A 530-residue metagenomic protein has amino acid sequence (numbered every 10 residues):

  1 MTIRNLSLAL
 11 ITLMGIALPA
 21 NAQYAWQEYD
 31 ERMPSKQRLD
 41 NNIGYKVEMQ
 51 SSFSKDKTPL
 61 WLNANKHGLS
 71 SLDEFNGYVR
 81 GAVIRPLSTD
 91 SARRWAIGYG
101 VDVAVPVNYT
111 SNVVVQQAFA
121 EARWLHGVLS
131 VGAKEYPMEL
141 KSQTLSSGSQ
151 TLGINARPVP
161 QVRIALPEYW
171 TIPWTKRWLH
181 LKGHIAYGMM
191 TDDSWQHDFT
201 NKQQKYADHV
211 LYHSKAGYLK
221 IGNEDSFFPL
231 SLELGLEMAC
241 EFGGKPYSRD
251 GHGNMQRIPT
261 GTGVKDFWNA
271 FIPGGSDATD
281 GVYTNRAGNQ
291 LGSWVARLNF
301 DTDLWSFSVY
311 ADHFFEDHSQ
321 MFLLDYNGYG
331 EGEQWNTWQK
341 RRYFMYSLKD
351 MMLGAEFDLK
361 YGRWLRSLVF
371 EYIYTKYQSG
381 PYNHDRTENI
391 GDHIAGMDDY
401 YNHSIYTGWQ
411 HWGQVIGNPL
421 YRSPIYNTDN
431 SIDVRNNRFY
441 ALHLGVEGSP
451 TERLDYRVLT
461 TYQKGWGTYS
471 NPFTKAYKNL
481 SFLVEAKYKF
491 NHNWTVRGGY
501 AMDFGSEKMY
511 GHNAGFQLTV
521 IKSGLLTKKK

Functional and structural regions predicted by a protein language model:
M1-W26, V520, T527-K530: Bacterial Sec-dependent N-terminal signal peptides
N5-L6, F228-A239, P246-K530: Exposed, low-structure sequence patches enriched in small/polar residues
Y24-V79, D90-V101, G183-Y187: Transmembrane beta-strand segments of Gram-negative outer membrane beta-barrel proteins
E28-I43, R85-I97, T110, R123-G127 (+7 more regions): Short loop/turn motifs that connect adjacent beta-strands in outer-membrane beta-barrel proteins
I43-K57, I97-V105, A122, L129-E135 (+6 more regions): Transmembrane beta-barrel strands of outer-membrane/channel proteins
G44-E48, E74-R80, V113-Q117, V159-R163 (+6 more regions): Transmembrane beta-barrel architecture of outer-membrane proteins
S52-D56, D102-Y109, K134-Q150, T171 (+8 more regions): Sequence/structural signature of outer-membrane beta-barrel proteins
P137-I258: Internal, well-ordered domain-core segments that constitute the primary functional module of diverse proteins
